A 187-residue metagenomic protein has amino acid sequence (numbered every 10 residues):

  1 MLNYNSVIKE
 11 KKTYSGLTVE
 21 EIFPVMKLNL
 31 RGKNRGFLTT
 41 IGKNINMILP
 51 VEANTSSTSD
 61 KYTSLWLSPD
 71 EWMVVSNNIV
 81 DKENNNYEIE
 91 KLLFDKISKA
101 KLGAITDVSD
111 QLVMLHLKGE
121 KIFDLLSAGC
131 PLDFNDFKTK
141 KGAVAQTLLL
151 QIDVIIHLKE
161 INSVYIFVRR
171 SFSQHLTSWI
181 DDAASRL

Functional and structural regions predicted by a protein language model:
M1-L187: Basic, glycine/lysine-rich polyanion-binding surfaces/domains
